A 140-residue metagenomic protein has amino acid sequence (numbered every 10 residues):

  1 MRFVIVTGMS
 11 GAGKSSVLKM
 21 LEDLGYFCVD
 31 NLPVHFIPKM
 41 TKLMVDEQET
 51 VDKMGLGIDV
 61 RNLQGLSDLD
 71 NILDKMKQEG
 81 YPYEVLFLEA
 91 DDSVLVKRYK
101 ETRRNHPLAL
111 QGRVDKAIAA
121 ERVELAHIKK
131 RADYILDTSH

Functional and structural regions predicted by a protein language model:
V6: Hydrophobic anchor at the beta1->P-loop junction of P-loop NTPases
S10: The conserved Walker
G13: Conserved glycine(s) of the Walker
V17-L18: Post-Walker A alpha-helix
L24, C28-D74: Conserved nucleotide-sensing/catalytic segment adjacent to the nucleotide-binding pocket in NTP-handling enzymes
Y81-A126, Y134, S139: A glycine- and Lys/Arg-enriched "phosphate-lid" helix/loop adjacent to the NTP-binding pocket of small-molecule kinases
